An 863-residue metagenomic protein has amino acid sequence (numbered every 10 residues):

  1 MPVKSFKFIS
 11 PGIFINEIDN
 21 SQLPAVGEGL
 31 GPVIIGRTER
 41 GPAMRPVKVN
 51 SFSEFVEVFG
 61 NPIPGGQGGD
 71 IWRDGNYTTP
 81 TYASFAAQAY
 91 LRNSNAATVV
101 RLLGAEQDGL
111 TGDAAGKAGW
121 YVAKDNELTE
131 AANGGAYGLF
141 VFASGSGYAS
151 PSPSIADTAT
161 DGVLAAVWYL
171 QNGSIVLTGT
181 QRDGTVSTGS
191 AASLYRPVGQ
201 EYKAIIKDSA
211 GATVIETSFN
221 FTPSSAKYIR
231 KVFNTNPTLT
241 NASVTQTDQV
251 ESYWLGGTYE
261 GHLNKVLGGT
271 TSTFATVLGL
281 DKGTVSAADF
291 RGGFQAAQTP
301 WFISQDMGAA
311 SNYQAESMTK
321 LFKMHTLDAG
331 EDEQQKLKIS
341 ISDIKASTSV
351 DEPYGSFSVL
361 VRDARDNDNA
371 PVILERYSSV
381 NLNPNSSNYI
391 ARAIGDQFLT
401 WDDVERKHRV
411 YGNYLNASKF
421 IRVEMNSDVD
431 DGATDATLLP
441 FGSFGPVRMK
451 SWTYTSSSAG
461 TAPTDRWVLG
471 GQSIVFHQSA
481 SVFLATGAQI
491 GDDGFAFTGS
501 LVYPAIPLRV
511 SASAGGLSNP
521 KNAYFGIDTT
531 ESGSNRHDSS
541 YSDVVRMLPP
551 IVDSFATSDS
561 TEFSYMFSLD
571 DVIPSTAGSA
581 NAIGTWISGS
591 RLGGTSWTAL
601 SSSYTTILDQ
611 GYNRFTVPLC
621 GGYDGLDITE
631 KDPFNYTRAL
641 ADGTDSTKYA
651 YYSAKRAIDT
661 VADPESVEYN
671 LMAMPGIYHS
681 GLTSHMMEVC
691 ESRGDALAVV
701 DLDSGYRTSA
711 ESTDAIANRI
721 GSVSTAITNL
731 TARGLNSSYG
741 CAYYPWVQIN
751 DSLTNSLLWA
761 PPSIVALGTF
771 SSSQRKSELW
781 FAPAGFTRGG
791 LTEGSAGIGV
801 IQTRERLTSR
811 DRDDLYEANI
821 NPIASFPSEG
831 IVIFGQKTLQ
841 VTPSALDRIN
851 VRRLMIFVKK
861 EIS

Functional and structural regions predicted by a protein language model:
M1-S863: A glycine- and small-residue-enriched flexible loop/hinge signal that marks low-structured segments
